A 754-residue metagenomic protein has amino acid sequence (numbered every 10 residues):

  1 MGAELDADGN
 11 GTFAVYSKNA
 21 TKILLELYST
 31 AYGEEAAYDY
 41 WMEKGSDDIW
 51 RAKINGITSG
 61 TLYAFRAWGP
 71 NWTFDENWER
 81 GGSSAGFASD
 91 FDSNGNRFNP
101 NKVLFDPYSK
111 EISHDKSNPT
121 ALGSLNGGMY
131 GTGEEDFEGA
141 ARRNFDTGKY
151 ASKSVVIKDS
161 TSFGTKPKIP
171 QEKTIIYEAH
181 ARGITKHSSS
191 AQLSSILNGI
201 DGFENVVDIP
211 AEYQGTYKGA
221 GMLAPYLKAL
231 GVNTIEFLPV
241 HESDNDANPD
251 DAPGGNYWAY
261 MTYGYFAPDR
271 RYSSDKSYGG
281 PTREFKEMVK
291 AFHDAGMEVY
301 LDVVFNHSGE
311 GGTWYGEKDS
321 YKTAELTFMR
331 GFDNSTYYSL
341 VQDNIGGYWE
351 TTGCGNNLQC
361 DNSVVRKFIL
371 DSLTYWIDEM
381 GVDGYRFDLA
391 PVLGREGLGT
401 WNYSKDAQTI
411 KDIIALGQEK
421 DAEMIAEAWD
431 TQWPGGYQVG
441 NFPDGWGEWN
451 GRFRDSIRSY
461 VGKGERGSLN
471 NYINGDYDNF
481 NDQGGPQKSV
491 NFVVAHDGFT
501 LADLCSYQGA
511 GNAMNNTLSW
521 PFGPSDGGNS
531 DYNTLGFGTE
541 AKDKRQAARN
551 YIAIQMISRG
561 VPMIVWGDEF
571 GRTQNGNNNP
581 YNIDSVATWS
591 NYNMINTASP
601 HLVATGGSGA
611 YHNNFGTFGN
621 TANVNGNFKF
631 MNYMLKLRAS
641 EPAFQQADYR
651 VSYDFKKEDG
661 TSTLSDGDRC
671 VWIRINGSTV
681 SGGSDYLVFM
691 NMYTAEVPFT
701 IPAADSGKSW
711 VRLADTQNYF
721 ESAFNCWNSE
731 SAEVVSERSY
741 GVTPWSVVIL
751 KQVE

Functional and structural regions predicted by a protein language model:
M1-Y177, R182, K542-R545, I554-I564 (+2 more regions): Carbohydrate-interacting/catalytic domains
V15, F65, A179, L227 (+10 more regions): Conserved, mostly hydrophobic/aromatic
L25-Y28, A64-R66, F74-G81, H187-L193 (+8 more regions): Short, solvent-exposed loop/turn and secondary-structure capping segments
Y108-S189, D455-T539, T617: Glycine-rich phosphate/pyrophosphate-binding loop and adjacent beta-alpha nucleotide/cofactor-binding cores
F137-E138, H180-G381, L389-T409, I413-Q418: Substrate-binding/active-site clefts of carbohydrate-active enzymes
I175-Y177, I235-F237, V299-L301, Y385 (+2 more regions): Hydrophobic faces of well-ordered beta-strands that scaffold small-molecule active sites in alpha/beta enzyme cores
S189-G215, G509-E540, D584-V586, S590 (+1 more regions): A solvent-exposed, charged loop/short amphipathic helix patch at secondary-structure junctions
G381, G397-G399, S404-G571, N577-I583 (+5 more regions): Conserved alpha/beta catalytic core and glycan-binding cleft of carbohydrate-active enzymes
